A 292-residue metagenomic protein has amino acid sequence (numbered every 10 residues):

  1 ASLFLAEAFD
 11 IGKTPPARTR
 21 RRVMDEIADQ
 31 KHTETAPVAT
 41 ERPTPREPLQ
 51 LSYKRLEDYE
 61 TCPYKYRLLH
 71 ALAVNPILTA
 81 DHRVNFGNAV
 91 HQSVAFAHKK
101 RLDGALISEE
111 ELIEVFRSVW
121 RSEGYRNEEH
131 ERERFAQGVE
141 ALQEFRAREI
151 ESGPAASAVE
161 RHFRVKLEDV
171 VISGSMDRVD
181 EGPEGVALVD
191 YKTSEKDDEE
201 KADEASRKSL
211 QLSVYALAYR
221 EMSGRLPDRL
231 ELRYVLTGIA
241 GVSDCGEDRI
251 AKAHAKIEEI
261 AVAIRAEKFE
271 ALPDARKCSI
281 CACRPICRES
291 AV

Functional and structural regions predicted by a protein language model:
L3-K100: C-terminal, charged and often intrinsically disordered regions of DNA end-processing helicases and nucleases
L5-K31, V38-E41, A216-V292: Metal-dependent nuclease catalytic regions and adjoining charged, substrate-binding loops involved in nucleic-acid end
L49-S52, A71-A80, R101, R121-E129 (+3 more regions): Glycine- and acidic
C62-H70, I113, P183-T193, E231: Active-site-adjacent bridging/hinge elements
Y64, H82, F86, V90 (+4 more regions): Hydrophobic (often cysteine-bearing) scaffold residues that line and stabilize catalytic clefts of nucleotide/cofactor
I77-D81, H130, K166-D169, K196-L210 (+3 more regions): Short, contiguous acidic/charged loop-to-helix segments that flank catalytic cores in large enzymes
Q92-H162, K166: A non-catalytic, helix-rich entry segment at domain boundaries
A158-M222: Non-catalytic protein-protein interaction segments used by genome-maintenance enzymes to assemble and couple activities
